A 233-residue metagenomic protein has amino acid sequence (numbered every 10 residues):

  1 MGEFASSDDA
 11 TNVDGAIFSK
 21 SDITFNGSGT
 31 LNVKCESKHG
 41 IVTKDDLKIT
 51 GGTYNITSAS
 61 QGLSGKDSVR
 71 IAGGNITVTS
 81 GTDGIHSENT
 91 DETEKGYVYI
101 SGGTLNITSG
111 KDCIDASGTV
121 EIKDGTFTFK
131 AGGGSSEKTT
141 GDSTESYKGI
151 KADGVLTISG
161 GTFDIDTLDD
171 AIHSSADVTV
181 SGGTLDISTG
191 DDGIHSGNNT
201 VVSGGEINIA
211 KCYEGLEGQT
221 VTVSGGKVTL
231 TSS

Functional and structural regions predicted by a protein language model:
M1-K20, T30-N32, K38-D46, T50 (+3 more regions): Acidic/polar low-complexity surface segments
